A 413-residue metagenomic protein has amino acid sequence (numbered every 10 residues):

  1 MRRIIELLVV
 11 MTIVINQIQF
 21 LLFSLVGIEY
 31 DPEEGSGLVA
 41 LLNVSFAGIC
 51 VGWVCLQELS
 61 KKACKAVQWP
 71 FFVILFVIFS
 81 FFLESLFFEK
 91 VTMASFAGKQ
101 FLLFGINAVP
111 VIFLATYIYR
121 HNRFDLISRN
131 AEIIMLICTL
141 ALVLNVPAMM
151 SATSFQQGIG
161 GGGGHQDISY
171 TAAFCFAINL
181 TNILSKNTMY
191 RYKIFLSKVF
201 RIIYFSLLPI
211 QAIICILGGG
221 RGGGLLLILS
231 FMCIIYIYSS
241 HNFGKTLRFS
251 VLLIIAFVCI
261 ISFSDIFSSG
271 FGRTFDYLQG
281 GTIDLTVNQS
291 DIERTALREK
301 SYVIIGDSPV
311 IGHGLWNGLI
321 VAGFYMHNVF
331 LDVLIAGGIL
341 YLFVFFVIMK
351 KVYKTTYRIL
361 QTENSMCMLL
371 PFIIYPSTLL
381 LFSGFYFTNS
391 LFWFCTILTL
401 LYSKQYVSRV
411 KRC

Functional and structural regions predicted by a protein language model:
M1-L59, F76-F87, L144-N145, P376 (+1 more regions): N-terminal signal-anchor transmembrane segment
M1-L7, Y192, V199-I202, Q361-M366 (+1 more regions): A juxtamembrane structural motif centered on a specific transmembrane helix
R3-V10, S45-S60, C175-K193, I339-I359: Hydrophobic, aromatic-rich transmembrane alpha-helices and their immediate juxtamembrane boundary segments
V39-F46, V67-F82, V91-Y117, R129-T139: Aromatic-anchored transmembrane helix interface
D125-T153, G163-Y238, I374: Alpha-helical transmembrane segments of multi-pass inner-membrane proteins
A152-I159, T282-G337, T356: Long extracytoplasmic/lumenal interhelical loops at the membrane interface of multi-pass membrane proteins
F249, I261-A296, I320-V321: Flexible juxtamembrane loops connecting transmembrane helices in multi-pass membrane enzymes that build or modify
G337-S377, T396, S403-V410: Hydrophobic transmembrane alpha-helices and their immediate junctions
